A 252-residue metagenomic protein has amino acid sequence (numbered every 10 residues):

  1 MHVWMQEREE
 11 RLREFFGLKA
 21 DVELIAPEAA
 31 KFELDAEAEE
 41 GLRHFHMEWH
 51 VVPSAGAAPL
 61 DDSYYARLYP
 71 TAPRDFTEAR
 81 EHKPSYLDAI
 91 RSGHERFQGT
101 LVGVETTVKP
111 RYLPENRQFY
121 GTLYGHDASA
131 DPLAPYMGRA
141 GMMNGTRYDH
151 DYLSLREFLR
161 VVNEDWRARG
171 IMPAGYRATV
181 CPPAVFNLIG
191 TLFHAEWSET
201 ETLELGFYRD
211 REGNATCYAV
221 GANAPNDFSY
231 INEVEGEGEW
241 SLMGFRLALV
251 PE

Functional and structural regions predicted by a protein language model:
M1-R177, T191-W197, E201-E252: Short acidic-hydrophobic catalytic motif
R177-L188: Beta-edge loop/turn motif
